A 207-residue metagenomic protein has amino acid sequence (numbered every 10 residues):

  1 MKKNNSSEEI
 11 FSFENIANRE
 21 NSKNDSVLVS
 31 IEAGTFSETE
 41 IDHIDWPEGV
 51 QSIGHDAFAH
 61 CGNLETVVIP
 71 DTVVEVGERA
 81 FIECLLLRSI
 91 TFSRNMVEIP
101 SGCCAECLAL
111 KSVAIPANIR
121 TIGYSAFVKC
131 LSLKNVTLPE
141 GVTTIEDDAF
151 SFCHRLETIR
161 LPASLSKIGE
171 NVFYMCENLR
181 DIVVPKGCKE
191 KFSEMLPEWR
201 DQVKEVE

Functional and structural regions predicted by a protein language model:
M1-S30, E38-S52, G62-E75, L85-E98 (+5 more regions): Structural signature of tandem-repeat unit edges
E32-T35, G54-A57, G77-A80, P100-C103 (+4 more regions): Consensus positions within tandem repeat domains that build extended binding/scaffold surfaces
S37, A57, M195-E198: Surface-exposed repetitive/solenoidal architectures
V128, S151, F173-M175, E194-P197: A structural signal for leucine-rich repeat
